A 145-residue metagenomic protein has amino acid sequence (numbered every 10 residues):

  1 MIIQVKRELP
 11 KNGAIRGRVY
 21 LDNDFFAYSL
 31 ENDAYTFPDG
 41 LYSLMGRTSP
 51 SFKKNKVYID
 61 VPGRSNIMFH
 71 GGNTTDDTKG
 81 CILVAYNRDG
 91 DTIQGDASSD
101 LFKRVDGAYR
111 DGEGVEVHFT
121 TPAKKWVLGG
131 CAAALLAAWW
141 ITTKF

Functional and structural regions predicted by a protein language model:
M1-Q94, S99-G114, T121-A123: Cell wall/extracellular polymer interaction/catalysis modules
K124-F145: Short hydrophobic alpha-helical membrane-entry/anchor segments
